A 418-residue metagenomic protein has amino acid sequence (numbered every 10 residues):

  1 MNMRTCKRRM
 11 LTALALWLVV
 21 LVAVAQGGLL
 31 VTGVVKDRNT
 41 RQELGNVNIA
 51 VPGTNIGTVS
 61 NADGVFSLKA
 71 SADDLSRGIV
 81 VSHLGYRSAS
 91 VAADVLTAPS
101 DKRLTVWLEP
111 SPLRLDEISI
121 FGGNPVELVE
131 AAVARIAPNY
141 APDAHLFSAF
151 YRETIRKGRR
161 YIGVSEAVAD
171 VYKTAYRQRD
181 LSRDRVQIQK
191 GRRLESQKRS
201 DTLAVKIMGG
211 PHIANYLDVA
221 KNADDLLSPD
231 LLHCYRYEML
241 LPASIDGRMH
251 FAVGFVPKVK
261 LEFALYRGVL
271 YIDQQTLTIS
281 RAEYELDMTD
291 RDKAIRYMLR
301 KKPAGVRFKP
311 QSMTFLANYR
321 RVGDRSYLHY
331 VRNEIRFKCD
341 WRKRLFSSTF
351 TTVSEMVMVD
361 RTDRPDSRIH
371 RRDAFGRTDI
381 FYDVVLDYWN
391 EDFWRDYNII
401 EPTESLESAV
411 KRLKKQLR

Functional and structural regions predicted by a protein language model:
L21-L30: Beta-strand-rich domain onsets/edges
L30-L44: Structural motif
R41, L68-S76: Short Pro-Gly-centered beta-turn/loop motif in secreted/extracellular proteins
V47-V51, G64, I79, I120: Hydrophobic beta-strand segments
N55-V65: Short, acidic Ser/Thr/Gly-rich low-complexity loop/linker segments typical of extracellular and cell-surface proteins
V80-V91: A short, solvent-exposed loop/turn motif at the edges and junctions of modular extracellular/periplasmic domains
W107-Y235, D246-M249, M298-L299, A304-R418: Surface-exposed, low-complexity/disordered segments and acidic/polar micro-motifs at processing/linker regions
A223-D273, T278-L286, A317-R321, S326: Extended beta-strand-rich segments in extracellular/periplasmic secretory proteins, especially within noncatalytic
